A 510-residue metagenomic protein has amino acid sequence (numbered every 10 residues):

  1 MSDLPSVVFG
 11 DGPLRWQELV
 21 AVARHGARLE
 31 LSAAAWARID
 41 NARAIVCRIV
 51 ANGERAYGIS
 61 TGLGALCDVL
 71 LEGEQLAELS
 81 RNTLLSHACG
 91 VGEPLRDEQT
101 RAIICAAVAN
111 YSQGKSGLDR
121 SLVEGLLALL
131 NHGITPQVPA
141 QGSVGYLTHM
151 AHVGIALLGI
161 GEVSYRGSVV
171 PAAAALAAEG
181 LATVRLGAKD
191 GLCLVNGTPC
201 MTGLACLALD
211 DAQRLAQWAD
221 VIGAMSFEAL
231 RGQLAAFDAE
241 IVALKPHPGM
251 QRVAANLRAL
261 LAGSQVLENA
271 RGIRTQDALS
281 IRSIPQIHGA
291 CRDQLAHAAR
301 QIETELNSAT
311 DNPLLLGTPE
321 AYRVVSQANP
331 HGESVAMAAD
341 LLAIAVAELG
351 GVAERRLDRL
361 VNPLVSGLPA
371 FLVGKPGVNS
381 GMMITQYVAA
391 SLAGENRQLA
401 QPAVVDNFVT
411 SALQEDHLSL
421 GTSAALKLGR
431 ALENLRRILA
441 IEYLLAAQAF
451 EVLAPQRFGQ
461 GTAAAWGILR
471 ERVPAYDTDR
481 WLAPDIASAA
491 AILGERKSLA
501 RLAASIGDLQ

Functional and structural regions predicted by a protein language model:
S2-A27, L31-R38, A42-V50, L76 (+3 more regions): C-terminal auxiliary extensions adjacent to catalytic cores
S2-G53, S80-V138: Glycine-rich, flexible loop motifs
A35-W36, L63-C67, K115, S143-V144 (+1 more regions): Conserved short loop/turn motifs at secondary-structure junctions
E54, V69, V253-A254: Polyanion/phosphate-binding surface patch
Y57-L79, S86-A109, Q137-I160, S168-V169 (+2 more regions): FAD-binding core of FAD-dependent oxidoreductases, characterized by glycine-rich FAD pyrophosphate-binding loops
